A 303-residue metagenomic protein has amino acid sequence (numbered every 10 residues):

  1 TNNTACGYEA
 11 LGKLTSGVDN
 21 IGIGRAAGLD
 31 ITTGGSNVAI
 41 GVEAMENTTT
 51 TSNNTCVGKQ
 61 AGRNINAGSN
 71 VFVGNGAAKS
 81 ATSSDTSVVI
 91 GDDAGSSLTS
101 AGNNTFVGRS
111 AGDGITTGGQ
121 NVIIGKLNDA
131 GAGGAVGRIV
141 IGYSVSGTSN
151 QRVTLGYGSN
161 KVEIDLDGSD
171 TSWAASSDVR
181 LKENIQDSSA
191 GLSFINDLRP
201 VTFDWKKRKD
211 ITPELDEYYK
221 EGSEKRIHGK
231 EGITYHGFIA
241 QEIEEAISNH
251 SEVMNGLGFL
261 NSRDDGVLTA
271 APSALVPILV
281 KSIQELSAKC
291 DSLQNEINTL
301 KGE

Functional and structural regions predicted by a protein language model:
T1-S177: Glycine- and small/polar-enriched repetitive beta-structure motifs of secreted/surface proteins
Y8, N66, D187-S189, L198 (+1 more regions): Register-specific beta-strand positions within repetitive beta-rich fiber domains
G114, G156-D187, G191-F194, S292-E303: Glycine-rich, low-complexity segments
G191-R226: Acidic, glycine-rich loop-and-strand cores that form catalytic or ligand-binding grooves in diverse globular domains
D197-F203, A240-V253: Glycine-rich, acidic and aromatic/proline-enriched surface loops and short helix-turn segments that act as binding
Y235-F238: Substrate-binding strand-loop-helix patch in Rossmann-like NAD(P)-dependent oxidoreductase/epimerase domains
M254-E303: C-terminal intramolecular chaperone/auto-processing assembly modules
